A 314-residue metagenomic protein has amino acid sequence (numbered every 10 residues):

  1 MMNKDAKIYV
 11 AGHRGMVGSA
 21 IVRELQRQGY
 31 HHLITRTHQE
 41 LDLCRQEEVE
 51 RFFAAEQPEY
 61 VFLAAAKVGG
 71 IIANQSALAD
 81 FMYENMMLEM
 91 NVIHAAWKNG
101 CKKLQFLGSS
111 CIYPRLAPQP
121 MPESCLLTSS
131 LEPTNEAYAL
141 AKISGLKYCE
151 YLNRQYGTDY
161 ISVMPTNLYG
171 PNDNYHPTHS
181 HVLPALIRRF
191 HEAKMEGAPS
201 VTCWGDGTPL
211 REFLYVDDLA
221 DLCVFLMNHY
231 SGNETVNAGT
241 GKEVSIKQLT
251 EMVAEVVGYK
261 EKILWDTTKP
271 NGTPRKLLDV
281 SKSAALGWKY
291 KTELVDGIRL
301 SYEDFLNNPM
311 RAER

Functional and structural regions predicted by a protein language model:
A11, R36, V61-K67, L104-S110 (+1 more regions): SDR active-site strand-loop-helix element
A11-M16, A20-Q28, E192-R314: C-terminal substrate-binding subdomain of Rossmann-fold SDR/epimerase-dehydratase oxidoreductases
Q26-R51: Adenosine-cofactor binding site in Rossmann-like domains, unifying the SAM/SAH pocket of S-adenosylmethionine-dependent
Q46-M86, A95-K98: NAD(P)H-binding glycine-rich loop region in Rossmannoid oxidoreductase-like domains and their noncatalytic homologs
M82, M86, T134-L146, H176-P184 (+2 more regions): Short-chain dehydrogenase/reductase
M90-N135: Conserved Rossmann-fold NAD(P)-dependent oxidoreductase catalytic core, especially the SDR/UDP-sugar
I112-P114, A137, I161-A185, P209-L210: Flexible, glycine-rich beta-alpha linker
P133-T166, A185-E196: Active-site Tyr-X1-5-Lys
